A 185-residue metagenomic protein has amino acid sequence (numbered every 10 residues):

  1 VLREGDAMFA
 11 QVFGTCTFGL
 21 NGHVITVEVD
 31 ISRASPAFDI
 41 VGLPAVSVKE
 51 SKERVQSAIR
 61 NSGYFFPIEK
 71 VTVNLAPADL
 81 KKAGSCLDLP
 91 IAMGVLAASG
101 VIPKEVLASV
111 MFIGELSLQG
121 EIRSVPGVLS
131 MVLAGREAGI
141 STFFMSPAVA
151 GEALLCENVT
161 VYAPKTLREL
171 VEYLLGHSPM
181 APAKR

Functional and structural regions predicted by a protein language model:
L2-R185: Peripheral, non-AAA+ core regions of ATP-driven protein-machinery
